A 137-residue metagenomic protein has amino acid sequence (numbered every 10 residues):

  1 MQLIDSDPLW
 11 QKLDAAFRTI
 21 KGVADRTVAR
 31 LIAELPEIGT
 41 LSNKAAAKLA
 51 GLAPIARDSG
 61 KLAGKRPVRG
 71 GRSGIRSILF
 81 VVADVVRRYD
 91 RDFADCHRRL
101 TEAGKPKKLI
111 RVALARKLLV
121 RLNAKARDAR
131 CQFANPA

Functional and structural regions predicted by a protein language model:
M1-A137: A detector of single, family-specific signature residues that are central to catalytic or substrate-handling motifs
